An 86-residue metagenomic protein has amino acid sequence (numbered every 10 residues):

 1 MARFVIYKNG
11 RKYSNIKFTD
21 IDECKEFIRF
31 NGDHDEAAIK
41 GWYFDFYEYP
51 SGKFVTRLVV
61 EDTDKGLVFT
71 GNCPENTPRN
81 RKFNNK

Functional and structural regions predicted by a protein language model:
M1-K12: Short aromatic-glycine-(Arg/Gly/Cys) micro-motifs in beta-strand/loop hairpins
G10-D20: A short, exposed loop/beta-hairpin motif centered on an aromatic-Gly-Thr core
T19-G41: A short, charged, amphipathic alpha-helix used as a generic interaction element across diverse proteins
H34-K86: Short, mixed-charge low-complexity intrinsically disordered segments
